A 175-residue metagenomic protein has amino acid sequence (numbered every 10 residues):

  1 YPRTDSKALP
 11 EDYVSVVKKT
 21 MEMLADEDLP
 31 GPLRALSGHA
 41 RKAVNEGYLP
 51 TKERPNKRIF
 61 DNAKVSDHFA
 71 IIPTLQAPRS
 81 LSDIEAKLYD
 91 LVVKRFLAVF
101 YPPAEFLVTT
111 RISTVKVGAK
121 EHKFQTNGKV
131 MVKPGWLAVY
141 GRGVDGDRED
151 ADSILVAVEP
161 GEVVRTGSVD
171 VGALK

Functional and structural regions predicted by a protein language model:
Y1-K175: Core catalytic DNA strand-manipulation module of type IA topoisomerases
